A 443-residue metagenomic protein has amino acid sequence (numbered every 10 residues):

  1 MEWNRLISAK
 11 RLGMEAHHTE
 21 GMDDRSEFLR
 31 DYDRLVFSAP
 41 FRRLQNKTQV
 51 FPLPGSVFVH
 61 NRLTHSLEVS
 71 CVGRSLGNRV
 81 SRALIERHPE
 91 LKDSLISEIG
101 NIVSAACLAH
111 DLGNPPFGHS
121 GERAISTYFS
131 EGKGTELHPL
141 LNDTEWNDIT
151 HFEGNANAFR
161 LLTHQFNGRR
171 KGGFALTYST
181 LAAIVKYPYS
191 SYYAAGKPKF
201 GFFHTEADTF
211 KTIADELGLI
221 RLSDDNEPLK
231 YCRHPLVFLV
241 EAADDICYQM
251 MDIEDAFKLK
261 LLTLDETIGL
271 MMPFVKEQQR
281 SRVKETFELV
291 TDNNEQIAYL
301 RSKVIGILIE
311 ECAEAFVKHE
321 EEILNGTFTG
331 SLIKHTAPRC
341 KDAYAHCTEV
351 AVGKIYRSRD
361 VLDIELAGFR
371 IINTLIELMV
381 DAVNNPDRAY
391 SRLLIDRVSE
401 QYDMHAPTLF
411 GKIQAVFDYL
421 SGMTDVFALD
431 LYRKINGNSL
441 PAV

Functional and structural regions predicted by a protein language model:
M1-D24, V36-K47, S56, L67 (+4 more regions): Sequence-structural signature of the catalytic-core scaffold of metal-dependent phosphohydrolases that act on
R30-R42, T336-A343: Acidic, low-complexity proline/glycine-rich segments
K47-V57, V350-I355: A short small-residue
H60-T64: Low-complexity, highly charged intrinsically disordered N-terminal segments that act as targeting/localization
C247, M251, D255, I309-E321 (+6 more regions): Hydrophobic alpha-helix feature that most strongly marks membrane-spanning transmembrane helices and their immediate
Q279-C312, V317-T329, Y390: Polyanionic (Asp/Glu-rich) segments that form extended negatively charged tracts
V317-S399: Substrate-recognition/cap regions that form aromatic- and gly/pro-loop-enriched pockets for small-molecule ligands
R392-L440: C-terminal amphipathic alpha-helical interaction region
